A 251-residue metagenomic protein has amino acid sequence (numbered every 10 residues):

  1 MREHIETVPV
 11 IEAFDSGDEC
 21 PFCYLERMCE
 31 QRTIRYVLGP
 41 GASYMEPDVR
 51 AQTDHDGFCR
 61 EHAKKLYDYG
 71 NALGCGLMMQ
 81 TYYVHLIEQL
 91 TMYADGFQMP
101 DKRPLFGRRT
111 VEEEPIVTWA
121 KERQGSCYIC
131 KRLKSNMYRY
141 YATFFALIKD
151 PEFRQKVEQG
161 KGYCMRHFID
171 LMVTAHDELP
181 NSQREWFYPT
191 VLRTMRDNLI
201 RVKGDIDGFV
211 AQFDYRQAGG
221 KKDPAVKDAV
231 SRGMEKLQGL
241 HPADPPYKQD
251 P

Functional and structural regions predicted by a protein language model:
M1-G162, R166-P251: Intrinsically disordered, low-complexity regulatory regions of eukaryotic proteins
